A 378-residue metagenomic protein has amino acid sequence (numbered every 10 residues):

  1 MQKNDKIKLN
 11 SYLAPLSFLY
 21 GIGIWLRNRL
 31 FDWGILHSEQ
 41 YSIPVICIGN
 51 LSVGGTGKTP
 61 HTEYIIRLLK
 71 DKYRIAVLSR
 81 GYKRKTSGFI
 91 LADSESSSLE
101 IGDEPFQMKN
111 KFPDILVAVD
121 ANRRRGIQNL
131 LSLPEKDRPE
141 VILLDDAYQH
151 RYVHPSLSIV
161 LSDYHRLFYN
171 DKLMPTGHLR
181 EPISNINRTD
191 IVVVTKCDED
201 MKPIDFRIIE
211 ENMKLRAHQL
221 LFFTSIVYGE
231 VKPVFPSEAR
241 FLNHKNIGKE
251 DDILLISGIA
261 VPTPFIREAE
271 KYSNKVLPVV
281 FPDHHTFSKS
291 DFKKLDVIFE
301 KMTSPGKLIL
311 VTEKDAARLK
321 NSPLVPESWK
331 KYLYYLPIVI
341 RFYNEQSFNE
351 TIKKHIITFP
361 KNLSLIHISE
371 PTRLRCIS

Functional and structural regions predicted by a protein language model:
M1-I43, Y343-N344, H355, L363: A transmembrane-helix-recognition feature enriched in membrane-embedded lipid enzymes and envelope glyco-/phospholipid
K6, L167-P305: C-terminal accessory "lid"/substrate-recognition subdomains
L19, T59, M108, D145 (+4 more regions): Residue-level signal for inorganic ion chemistry
R29-A92: Walker A (P-loop) phosphate-binding motif
Y82-R84, G88-A217: Phosphate/Mg2+-binding loops and adjacent switch elements in nucleotide/diphosphate-handling enzyme cores
P282-T286, W329-I357: Short, flexible loop segments at boundaries between secondary-structure elements
K307-K314: Acidic beta-strand-to-loop metal/phosphate-binding motif
I366-S378: Single conserved hydrophobic/aromatic residue that forms the stacking wall/gate of nucleotide- or nucleobase-binding
